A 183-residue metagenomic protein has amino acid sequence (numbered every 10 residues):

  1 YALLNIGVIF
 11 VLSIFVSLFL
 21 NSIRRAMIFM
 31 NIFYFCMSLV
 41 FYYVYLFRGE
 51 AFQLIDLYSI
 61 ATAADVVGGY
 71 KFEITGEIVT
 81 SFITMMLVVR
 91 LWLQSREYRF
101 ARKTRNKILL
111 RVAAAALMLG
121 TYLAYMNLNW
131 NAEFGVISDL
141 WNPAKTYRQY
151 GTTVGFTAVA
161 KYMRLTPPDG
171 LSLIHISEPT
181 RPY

Functional and structural regions predicted by a protein language model:
Y1-Y147: Transmembrane and membrane-interface helices of multi-pass, inner-membrane envelope-modifying transferases
S22, L171-L173: Intrinsic-disorder/low-complexity, polar/charged segments
Q94-R99, F156-R164, S177: Charged, low-complexity, helix-prone segments enriched in Lys/Glu/Asp/Gln
G135-G170: Cytoplasm-facing regions of membrane-associated proteins and arrestin-like adaptors
I174-Y183: Single conserved hydrophobic/aromatic residue that forms the stacking wall/gate of nucleotide- or nucleobase-binding
